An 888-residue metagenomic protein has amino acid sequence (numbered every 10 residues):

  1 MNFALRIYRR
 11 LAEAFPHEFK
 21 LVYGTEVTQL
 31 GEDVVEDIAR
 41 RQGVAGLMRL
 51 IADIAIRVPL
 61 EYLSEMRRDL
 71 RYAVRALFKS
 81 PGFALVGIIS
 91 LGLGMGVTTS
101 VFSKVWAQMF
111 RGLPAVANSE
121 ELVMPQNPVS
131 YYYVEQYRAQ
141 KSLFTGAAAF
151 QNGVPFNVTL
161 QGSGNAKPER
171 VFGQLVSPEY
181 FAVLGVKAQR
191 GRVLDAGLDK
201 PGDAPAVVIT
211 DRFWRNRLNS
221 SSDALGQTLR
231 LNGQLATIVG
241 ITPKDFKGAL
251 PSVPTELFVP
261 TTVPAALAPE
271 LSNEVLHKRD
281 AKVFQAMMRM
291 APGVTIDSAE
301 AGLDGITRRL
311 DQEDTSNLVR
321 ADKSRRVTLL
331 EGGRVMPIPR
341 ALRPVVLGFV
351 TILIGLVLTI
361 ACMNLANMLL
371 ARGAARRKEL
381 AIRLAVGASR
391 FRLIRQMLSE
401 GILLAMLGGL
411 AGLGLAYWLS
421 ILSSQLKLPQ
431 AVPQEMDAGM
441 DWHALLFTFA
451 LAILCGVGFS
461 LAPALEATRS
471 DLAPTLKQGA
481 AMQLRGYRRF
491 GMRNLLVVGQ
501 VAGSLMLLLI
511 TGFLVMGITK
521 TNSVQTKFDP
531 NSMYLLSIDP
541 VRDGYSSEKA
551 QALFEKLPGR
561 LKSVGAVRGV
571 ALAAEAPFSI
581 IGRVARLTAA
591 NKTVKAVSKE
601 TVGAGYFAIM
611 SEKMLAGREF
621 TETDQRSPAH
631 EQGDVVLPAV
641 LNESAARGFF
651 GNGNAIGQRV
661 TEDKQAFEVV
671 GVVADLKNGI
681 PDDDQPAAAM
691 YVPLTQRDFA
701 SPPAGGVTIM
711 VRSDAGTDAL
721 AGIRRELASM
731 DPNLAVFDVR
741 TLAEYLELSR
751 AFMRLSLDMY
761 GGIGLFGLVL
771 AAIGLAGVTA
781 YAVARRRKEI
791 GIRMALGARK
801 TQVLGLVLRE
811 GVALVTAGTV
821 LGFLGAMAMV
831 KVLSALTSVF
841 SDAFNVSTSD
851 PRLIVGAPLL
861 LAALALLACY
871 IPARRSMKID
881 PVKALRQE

Functional and structural regions predicted by a protein language model:
M1-I89, R289-A291, S316, A473-Y487 (+2 more regions): Negatively charged linear elements and acidic catalytic determinants
V44-F83, A115-N118, G202, T307-L356 (+7 more regions): Membrane-helix entry/capping segments
P59-A84, V335-P339, M368-R395, S399 (+3 more regions): Alpha-helical transmembrane segments of integral membrane proteins
S80-Q108, A361-M363, A405-G409, R493-G517 (+3 more regions): Short, strongly hydrophobic transmembrane alpha-helices
V101-K104, T328, A366, I402-T475 (+2 more regions): Small-residue-rich transmembrane alpha-helices
K104-N157, D280-Q285, T519-R586, V594: Membrane-proximal extracellular/periplasmic loop immediately following the first transmembrane helix
G173-A196, P205-V346, I421-Q425, I510 (+1 more regions): Mid-to-C-terminal secondary-structure elements that act as membrane-proximal/extracytoplasmic interface segments
A361-A405, G774-V815, T819, T837 (+1 more regions): Interfacial "coupling" helices/loops that link adjacent transmembrane helices in transporter permeases
